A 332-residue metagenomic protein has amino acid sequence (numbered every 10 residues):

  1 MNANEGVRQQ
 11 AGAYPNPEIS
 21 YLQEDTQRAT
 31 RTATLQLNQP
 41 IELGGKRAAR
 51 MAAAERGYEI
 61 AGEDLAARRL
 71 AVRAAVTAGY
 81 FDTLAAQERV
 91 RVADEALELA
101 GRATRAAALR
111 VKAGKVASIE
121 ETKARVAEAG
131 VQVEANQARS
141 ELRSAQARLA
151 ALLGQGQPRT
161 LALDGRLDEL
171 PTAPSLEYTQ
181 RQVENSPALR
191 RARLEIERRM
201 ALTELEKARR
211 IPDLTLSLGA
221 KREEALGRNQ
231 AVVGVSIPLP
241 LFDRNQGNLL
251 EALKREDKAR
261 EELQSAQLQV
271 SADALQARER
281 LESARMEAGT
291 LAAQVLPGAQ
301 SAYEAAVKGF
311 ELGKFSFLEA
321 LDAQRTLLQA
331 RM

Functional and structural regions predicted by a protein language model:
M1-D94, A100-G101, A107, A113-E121 (+2 more regions): Short flexible linkers and secondary-structure junctions
M1-L43, A74, Q146, A151-Q155 (+4 more regions): A small-residue-enriched
M1-R8, R68, V72-A93, G101-R105 (+5 more regions): Amphipathic alpha-helical coiled-coil segments
D25-A29, A53, A71, V92-L99 (+7 more regions): A generic short alpha-helical patch detector that favors 3-5-residue windows in or near N-terminal regions
R28-T30, T122, N136, L226-R228 (+2 more regions): Outer-membrane beta-barrel domain signature
R68-N185, A277-R280, A284: Periplasmic alpha-helical coiled-coil/stalk elements that build and connect Gram-negative outer-membrane
V131, A330-M332: Hydrophobic transmembrane alpha-helices of multi-pass small-molecule transporters
